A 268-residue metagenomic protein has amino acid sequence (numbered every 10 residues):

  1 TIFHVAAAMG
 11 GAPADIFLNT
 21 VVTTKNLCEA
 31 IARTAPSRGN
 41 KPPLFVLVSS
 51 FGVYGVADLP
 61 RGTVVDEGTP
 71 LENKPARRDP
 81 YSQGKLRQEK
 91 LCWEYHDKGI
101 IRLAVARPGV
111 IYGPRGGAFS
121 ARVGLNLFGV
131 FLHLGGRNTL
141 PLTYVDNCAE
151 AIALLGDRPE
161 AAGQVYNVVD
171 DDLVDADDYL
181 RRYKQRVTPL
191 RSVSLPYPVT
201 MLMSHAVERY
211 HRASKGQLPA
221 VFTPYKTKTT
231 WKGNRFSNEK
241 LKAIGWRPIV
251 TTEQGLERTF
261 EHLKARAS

Functional and structural regions predicted by a protein language model:
T1-N26, G55-V56: NAD(P)H-binding glycine-rich loop region in Rossmannoid oxidoreductase-like domains and their noncatalytic homologs
N26-P80: Conserved Rossmann-fold NAD(P)-dependent oxidoreductase catalytic core, especially the SDR/UDP-sugar
D58-I111, L132-L134: Catalytic helix-loop patch of NAD(P)-dependent Rossmann-fold dehydrogenases
H96-N147, L154, Y183: NAD(P)-dependent short-chain dehydrogenase/reductase
G113, L134-N138, Y166-L173, K184-R186 (+2 more regions): Glycine-rich Rossmann NAD(P)(H)-binding loop
L154-V221, E257-F260, R266-S268: Mid/C-terminal beta-alpha module of Rossmann-like enzyme folds, strongest in SDR-family dehydrogenases/epimerases
F236-A243, R247-S268: Amphipathic terminal alpha-helices
